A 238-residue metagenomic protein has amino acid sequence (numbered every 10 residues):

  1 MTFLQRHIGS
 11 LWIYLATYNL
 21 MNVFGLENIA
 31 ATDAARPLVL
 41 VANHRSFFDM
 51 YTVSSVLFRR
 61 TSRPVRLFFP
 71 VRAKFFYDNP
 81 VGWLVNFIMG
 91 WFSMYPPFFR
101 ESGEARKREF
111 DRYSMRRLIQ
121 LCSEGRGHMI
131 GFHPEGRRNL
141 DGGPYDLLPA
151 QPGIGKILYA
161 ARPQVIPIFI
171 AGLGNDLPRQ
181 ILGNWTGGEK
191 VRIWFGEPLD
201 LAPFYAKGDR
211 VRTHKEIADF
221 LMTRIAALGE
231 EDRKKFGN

Functional and structural regions predicted by a protein language model:
M1-L20, D78-M94, R112, N184-G188: Alpha-helical membrane-targeting segments
I8-G9, V23-N28, V56-L57, M115-R117 (+2 more regions): A generic local structural motif
G9-I13, F58, N86, I119 (+1 more regions): Short amphipathic alpha-helical segments and helix-helix/interface helices
W12-H44: Helix-to-loop junction immediately C-terminal to a conserved catalytic motif
N19, R63-V65, E189-V191: Residue-level signal for beta-strand positions within conserved beta-sheet cores that form or flank
I29-T32, R60, L121-G125: Hydrophobic helix-cap positions at the C-terminus of alpha-helices in RecA-like/P-loop ATPase nucleotide-binding cores
D33-K107: Catalytic core of membrane glycerolipid acyltransferases/transacylases, capturing the structured, soluble-facing
K107-N238: Non-catalytic C-terminal accessory region of glycerolipid acyltransferases and related lyso-lipid remodeling enzymes
